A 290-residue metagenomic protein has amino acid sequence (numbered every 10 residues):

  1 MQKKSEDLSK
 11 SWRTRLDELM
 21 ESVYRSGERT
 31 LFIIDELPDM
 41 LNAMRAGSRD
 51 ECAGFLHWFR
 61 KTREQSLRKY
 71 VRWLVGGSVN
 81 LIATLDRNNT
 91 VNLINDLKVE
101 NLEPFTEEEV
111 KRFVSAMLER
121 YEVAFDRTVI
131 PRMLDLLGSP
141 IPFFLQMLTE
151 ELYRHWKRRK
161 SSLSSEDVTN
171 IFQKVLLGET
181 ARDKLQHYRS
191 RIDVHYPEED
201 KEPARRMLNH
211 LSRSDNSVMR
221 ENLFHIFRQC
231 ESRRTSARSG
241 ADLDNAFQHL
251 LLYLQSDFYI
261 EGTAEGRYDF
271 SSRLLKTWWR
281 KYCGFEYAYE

Functional and structural regions predicted by a protein language model:
M1-R49, V71, R233, A237-N245: P-loop NTPase nucleotide-binding core
E28-L31, D39-S139, F143, E151-L185 (+1 more regions): The catalytic "switch" region of P-loop NTPases
S139-D242, A288-Y289: Winged-helix-like regulatory helical subdomains adjacent to P-loop NTPase cores
T180, R273-E290: Short, amphipathic alpha-helical interaction segments positioned at domain boundaries
R233-D257, G262-E265: Short amphipathic alpha-helical interaction segments
G266-S272: Minor-groove-contacting beta-hairpin "wing" of winged helix-turn-helix DNA-binding domains
